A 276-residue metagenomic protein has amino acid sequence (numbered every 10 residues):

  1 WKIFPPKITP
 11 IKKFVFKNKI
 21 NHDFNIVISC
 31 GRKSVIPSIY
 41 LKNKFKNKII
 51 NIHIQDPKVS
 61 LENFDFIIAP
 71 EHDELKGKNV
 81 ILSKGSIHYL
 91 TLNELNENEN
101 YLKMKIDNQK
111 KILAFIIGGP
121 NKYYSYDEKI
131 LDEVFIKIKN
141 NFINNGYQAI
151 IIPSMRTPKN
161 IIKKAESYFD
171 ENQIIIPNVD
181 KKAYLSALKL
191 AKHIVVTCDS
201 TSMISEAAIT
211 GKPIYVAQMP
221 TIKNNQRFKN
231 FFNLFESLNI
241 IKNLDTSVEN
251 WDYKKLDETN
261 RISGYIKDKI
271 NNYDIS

Functional and structural regions predicted by a protein language model:
W1-H88: Active-site and donor-binding regions of nucleotide-sugar-utilizing enzymes
Y40-K42, F66, I161-D170, Q226-F235: Short, aromatic/basic amphipathic alpha-helical patches
S60-L61, L75-K76, Y123-Y124, T157-K163 (+1 more regions): Short, charged/polar "capping" segments at the starts of alpha-helices and the immediately preceding loops
L61-D127, L244, N250-L256, N260: A nucleotide-sugar donor-handling region in carbohydrate enzymes
P120-I152: Conserved catalytic-core segment of nucleotide-activated headgroup transferases in glycan assembly
G146-K181: Catalytic donor nucleotide-activated moiety binding site of glycosyltransferases and closely related
Y184-N225: A donor-sugar binding/catalytic signature common to diverse glycosyltransferases and related nucleotide-sugar
F232-S276: Leloir-type glycosyltransferase catalytic cores
